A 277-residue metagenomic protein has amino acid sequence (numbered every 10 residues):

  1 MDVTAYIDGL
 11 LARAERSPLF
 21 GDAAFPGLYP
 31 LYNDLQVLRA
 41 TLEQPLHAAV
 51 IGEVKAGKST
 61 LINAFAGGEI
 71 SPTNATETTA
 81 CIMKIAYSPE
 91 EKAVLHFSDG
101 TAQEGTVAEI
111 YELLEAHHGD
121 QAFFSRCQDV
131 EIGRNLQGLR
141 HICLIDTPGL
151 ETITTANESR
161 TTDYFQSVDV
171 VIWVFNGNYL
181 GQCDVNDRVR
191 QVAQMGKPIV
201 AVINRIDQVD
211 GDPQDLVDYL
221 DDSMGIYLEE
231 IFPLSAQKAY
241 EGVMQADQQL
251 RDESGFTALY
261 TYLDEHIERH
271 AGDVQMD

Functional and structural regions predicted by a protein language model:
M1-P26: Charged, amphipathic alpha-helical linker segments immediately N-terminal to NTP-binding catalytic cores
G9, A23-F25, N33, E131-Q137: P-loop NTP-binding module
P30-A40: Pre-Walker A adenine-sensing motif
L42-D273: Globular "head" domains of long coiled-coil molecular machines
Q275-D277: Long, well-ordered amphipathic alpha-helical subdomains in the mid-to-C-terminal portions of large enzyme subunits
